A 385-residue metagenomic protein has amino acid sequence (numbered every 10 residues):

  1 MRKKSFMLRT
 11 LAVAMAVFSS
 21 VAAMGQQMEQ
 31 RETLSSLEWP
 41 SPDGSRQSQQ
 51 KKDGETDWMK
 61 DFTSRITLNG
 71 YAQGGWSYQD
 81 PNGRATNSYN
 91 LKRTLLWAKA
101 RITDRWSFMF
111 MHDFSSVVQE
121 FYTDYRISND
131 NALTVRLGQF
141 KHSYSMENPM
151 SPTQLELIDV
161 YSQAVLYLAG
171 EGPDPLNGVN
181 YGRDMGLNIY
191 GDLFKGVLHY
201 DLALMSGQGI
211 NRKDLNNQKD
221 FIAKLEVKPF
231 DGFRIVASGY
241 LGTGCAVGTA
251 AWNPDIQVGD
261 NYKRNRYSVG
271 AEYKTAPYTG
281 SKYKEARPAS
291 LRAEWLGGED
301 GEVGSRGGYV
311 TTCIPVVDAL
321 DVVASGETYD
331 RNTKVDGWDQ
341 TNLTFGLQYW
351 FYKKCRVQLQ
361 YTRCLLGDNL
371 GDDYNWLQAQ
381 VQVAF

Functional and structural regions predicted by a protein language model:
R2-M15, S19-Q73, D124, F385: N-terminal periplasmic/intermembrane-space "pro-region" immediately following the signal or transit peptide
K3-S5, T10, F140, L225 (+1 more regions): Hydrophobic alpha-helical segments, especially transmembrane helices and their immediate juxtamembrane helical caps
M28-L34, P40, D80-R84, T103 (+5 more regions): Outer-membrane beta-barrel pore domains
E55-G207, L215-I222, E226-I235, L241 (+4 more regions): Outer membrane beta-barrel
P175-L176, G209-K213, V258, D300: Short helix-to-loop capping/linker segments positioned immediately adjacent to catalytic or ligand/cofactor-binding
A203-R212, V247-D255: Active-site-proximal beta-alpha loop/turn segments in soluble metabolic enzymes
K213-D214, K282: Short histidine-centered beta-strand/loop micro-motifs that create catalytic or ligand/metal-coordination sites
